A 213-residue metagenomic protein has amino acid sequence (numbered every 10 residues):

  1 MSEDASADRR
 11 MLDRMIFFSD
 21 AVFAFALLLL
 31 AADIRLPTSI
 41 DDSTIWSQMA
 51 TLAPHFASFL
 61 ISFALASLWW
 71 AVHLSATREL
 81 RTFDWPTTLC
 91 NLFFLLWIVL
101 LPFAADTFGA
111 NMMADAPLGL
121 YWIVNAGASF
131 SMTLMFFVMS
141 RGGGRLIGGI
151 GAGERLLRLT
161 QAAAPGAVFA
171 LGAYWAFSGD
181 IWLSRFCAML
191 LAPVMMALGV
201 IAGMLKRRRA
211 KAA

Functional and structural regions predicted by a protein language model:
S2-A213: Multi-pass alpha-helical transmembrane bundle typical of ion/small-solute transporters and intramembrane aspartyl
